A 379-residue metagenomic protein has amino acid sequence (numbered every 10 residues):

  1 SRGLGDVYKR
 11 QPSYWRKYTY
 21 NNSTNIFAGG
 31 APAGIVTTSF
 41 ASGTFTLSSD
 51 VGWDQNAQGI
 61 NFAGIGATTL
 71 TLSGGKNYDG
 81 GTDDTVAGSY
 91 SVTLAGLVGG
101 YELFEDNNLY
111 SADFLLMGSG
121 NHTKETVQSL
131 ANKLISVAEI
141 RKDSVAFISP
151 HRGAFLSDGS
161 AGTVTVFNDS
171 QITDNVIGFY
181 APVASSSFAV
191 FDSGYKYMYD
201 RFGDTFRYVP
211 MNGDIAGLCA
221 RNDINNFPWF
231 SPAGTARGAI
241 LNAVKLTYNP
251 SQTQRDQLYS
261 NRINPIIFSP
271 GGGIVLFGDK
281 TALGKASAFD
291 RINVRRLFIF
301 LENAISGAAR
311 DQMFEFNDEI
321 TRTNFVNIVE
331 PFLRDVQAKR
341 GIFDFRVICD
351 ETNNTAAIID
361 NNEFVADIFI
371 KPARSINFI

Functional and structural regions predicted by a protein language model:
S1, R10-I379: Structured, hydrophobic secondary-structure cores that serve as assembly/anchoring elements
V7: Active-site loops and adjacent core secondary-structure elements that bind or stabilize anionic groups
